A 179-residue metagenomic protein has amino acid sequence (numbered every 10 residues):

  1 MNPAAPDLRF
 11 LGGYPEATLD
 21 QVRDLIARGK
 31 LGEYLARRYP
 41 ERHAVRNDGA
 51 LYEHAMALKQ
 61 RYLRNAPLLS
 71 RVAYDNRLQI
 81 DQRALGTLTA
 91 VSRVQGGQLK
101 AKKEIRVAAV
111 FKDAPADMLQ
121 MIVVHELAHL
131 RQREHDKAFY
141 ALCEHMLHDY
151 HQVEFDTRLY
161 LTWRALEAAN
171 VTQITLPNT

Functional and structural regions predicted by a protein language model:
M1-Q120, L130-T179: Active-site-proximal or metal-binding-adjacent scaffold patches in catalytic folds
V123: Walker B beta-strand of ABC/ABC-like P-loop ATPase nucleotide-binding domains, specifically the conserved hydrophobic
E126: Walker B catalytic acidic pair
